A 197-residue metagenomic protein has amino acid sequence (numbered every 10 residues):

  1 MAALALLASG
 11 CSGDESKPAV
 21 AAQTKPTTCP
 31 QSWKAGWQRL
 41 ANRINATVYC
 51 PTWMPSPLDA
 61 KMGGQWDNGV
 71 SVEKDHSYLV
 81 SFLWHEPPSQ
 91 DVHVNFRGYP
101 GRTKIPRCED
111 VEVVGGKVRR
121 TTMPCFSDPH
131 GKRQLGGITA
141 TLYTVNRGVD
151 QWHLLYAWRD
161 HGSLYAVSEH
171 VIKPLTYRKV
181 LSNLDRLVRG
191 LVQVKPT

Functional and structural regions predicted by a protein language model:
M1-A3: Sec-dependent N-terminal signal peptides
L7-G10: C-terminal motif of bacterial Sec signal peptides marking the signal peptidase cleavage site
S12-D14: Bacterial signal peptide processing site
S16-T24: N-terminal hydrophobic targeting segments that direct proteins to the cell envelope
P18, S71-V72, V114, L187-R189: A generic signature of intrinsically disordered, low-complexity regions enriched in glycine/proline and charged/polar
K25-H161: Short, solvent-exposed recognition patches
H161-T197: Surface-exposed amphipathic alpha-helical segments
